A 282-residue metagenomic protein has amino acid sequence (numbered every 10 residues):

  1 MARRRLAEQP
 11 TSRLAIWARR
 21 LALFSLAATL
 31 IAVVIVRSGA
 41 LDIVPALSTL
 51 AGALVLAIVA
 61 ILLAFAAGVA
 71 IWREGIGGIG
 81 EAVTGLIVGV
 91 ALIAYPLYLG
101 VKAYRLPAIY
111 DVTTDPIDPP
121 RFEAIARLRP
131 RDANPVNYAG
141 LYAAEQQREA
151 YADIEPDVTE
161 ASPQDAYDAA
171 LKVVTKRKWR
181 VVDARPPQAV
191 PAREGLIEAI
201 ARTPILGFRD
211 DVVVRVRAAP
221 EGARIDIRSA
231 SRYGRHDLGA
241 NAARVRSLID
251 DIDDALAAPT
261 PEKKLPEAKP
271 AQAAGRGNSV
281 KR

Functional and structural regions predicted by a protein language model:
M1-T11: Short, Lys/Arg-rich, polar N-terminal cytosolic tail immediately upstream of the first transmembrane signal-anchor
Q9-R20, R73-T84: N-terminal export and membrane-targeting signals
R13-I71: Membrane-embedded alpha-helical segments of integral membrane proteins
A28, V90-A91, A124, D132: Core hydrophobic alpha-helical transmembrane segments of single-pass membrane proteins
V36-G39, V69, R73-I76, G80-E81 (+1 more regions): Ser/Thr-rich, low-complexity intrinsically disordered terminal regions
F65, L86, V90, R235: Gly/Ser/Thr-rich helix-start
V83-Y98: Hydrophobic membrane-insertion alpha-helices, especially the h-region of bacterial N-terminal signal peptides
